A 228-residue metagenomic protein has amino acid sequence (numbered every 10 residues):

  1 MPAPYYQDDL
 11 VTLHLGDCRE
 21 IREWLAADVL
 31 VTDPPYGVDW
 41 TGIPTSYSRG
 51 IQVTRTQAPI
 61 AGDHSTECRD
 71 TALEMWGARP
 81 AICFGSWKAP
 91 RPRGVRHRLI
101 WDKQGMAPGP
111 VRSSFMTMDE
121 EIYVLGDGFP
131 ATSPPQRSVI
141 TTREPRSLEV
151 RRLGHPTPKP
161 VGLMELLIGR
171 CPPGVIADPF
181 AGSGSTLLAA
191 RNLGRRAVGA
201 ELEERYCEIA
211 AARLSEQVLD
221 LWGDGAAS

Functional and structural regions predicted by a protein language model:
P2-D8, L214-S228: Positively charged, low-complexity nucleic-acid-binding target-recognition regions
P2-T32, Y36-A200, R205-C207: Core catalytic lobe of class I
A210-A211: Conserved SAM-binding loop
